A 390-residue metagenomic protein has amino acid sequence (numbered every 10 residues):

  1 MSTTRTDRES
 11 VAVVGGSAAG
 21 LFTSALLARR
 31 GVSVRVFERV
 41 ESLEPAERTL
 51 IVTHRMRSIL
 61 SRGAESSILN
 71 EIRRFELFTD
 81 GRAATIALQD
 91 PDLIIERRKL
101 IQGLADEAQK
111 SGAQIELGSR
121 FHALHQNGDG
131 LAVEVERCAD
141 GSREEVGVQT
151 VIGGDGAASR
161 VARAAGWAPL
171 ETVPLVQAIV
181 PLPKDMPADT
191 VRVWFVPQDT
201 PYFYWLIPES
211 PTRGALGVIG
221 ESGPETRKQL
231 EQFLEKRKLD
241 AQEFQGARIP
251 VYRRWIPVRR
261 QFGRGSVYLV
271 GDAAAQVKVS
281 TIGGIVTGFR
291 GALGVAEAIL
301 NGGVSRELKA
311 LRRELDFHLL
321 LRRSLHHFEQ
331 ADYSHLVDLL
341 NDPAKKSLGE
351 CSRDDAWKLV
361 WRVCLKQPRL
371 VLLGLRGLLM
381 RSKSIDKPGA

Functional and structural regions predicted by a protein language model:
T4-A19: Beta1/beta-strand and adjacent pyrophosphate-binding region of the FAD-binding site in flavoprotein oxidoreductases
A12-V14, A25-E47: Glycine-rich FAD pyrophosphate-binding loop
R30, E107-Q242, A275: Predominantly flavin-linked oxidoreductase catalytic cores and closely associated redox partners
R39-E76: N-terminal FAD cofactor-binding segment of flavoenzymes
E41, R82-G103: Dinucleotide-binding Rossmann-like beta1-alpha1 core, especially the glycine-rich loop that anchors the ADP
A123, S222-I299, V304-K309: FAD/FMN-dependent oxidoreductases across multiple families
A296-V337: Active-site-proximal substrate-binding core of FAD-dependent oxidoreductases
Y333-A390: C-terminal auxiliary extensions adjacent to catalytic cores
